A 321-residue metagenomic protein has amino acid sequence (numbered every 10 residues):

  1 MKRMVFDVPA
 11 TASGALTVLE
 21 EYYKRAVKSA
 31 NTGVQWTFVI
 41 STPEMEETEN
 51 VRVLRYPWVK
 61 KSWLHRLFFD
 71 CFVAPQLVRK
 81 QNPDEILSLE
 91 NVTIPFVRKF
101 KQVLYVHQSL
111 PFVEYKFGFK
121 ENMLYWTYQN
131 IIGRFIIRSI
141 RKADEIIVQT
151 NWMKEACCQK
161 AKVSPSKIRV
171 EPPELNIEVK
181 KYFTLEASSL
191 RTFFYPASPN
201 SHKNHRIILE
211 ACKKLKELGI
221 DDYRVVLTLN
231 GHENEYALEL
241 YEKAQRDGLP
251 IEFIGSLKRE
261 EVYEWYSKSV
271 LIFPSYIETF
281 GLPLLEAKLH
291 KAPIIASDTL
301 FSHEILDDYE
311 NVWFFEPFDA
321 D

Functional and structural regions predicted by a protein language model:
L16-K24, N200-K216, E235-L238: A conserved mid-protein helix/loop that constitutes part of the nucleotide-sugar donor-binding site
S41-P43, R224-L238, F253-G255: Glycosyltransferase donor-sugar binding loop
Y125-I146: Membrane-proximal helix-turn-helix segments that form the acceptor-binding/catalytic region of lipid-linked
R141-Q159, V163-K180: Donor nucleotide-sugar binding/catalytic pocket of nucleotide-sugar-dependent glycosyltransferases
E186-K203, L209-C212, V226: Conserved donor-binding/catalytic core segment of Leloir-type glycosyltransferases
A237-E260: Nucleotide-activated donor-binding/catalytic signature segment of Leloir-type glycosyltransferases, i.e., the conserved
Y276: Aromatic "clamp/platform" in nucleotide-sugar-dependent glycosyltransferases that forms part of the donor/acceptor
V312-A320: Conserved acidic donor-binding segment of nucleotide-sugar-dependent glycosyltransferases
